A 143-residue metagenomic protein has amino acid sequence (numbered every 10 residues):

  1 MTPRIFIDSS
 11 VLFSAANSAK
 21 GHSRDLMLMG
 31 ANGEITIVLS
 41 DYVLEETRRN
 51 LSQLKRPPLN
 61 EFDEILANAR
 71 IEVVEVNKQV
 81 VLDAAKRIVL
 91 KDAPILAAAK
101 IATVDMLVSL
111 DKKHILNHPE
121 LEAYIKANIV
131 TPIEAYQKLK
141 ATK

Functional and structural regions predicted by a protein language model:
T2-I5: Extreme N-terminal starter segment of soluble prokaryotic enzymes
I7, N17-Q53: PIN/NYN-family metal-dependent endoribonuclease catalytic core
V11-L12, V43, P94-I95, K113-H114 (+1 more regions): Alpha-helix capping/helix-boundary segments
N32, N68, E122-Y124: Short, well-ordered coil/turn elements that cap or connect secondary structure elements
D41, N77, T131-E134: Residues at the C-termini of beta-strands that transition into short coil/loop
E45-Q79: Domain-scale selection of a single, long terminal region that carries the protein's primary operational module
I71-E120: Active-site neighborhoods of divalent-metal-dependent phosphate/nucleic-acid chemistry enzymes
K113-K143: Acidic, PIN/NYN-like endoribonuclease modules and their adjacent C-terminal/linker elements
